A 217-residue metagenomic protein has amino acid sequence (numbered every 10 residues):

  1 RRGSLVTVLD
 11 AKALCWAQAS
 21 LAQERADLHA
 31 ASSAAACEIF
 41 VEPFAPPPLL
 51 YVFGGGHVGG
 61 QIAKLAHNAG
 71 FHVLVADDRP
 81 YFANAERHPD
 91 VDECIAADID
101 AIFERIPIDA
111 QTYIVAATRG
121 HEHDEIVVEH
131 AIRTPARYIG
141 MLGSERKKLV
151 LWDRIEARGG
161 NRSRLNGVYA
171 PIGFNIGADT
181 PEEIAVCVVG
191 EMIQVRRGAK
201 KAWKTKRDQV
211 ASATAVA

Functional and structural regions predicted by a protein language model:
R1-D78, F82-E86, D92-I95, D109-Y113 (+2 more regions): Segments forming oxygen-rich coordination pockets for charged ligands
V6, Y51, A116-G120, G140 (+2 more regions): Glycine- and other small-residue-rich loops at beta-strand/loop junctions that grip anionic moieties
A63-L65, R87-H88, P107, I126-E129 (+1 more regions): Short amphipathic alpha-helical segments
A76, Y113, T118-R119, D124 (+1 more regions): ADP-ribose/adenylate-binding Rossmann-like module
F82-A85, F103-E104, H123-E125, L149: Short acidic/glycine-rich loop or secondary-structure boundary segments that cap or lie
P89-V91, T134-P135: Short, structured coil segments at secondary-structure junctions
D100-A110: Short amphipathic alpha-helix with an adjacent loop that forms part of the alpha/beta core around
A136-R137, M141-A217: Adenosine-phosphate binding glycine-rich loop
